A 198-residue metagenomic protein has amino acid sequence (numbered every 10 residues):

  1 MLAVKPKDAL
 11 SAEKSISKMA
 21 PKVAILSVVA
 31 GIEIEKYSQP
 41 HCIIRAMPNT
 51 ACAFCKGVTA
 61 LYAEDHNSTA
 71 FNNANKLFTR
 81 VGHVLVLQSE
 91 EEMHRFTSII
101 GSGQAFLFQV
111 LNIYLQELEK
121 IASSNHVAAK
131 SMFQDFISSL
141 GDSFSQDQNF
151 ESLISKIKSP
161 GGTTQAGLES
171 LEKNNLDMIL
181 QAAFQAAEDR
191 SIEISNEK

Functional and structural regions predicted by a protein language model:
M1-L61: Rossmann-like NAD(P)(H) cofactor-binding subdomain of soluble oxidoreductases
L2, L26, L85, I99 (+1 more regions): Glycine- and other small-residue-rich loops at beta-strand/loop junctions that grip anionic moieties
K5, G101-S102, P160-G161: Glycine-rich beta-strand-to-loop/alpha-helix junction loops that act as flexible
K18-M19, A51-F54, K76-F78, I99 (+2 more regions): Solvent-exposed alpha-helices and their adjacent loops that cap or buttress functional pockets in soluble metabolic
Y37-C42, V58-F96, A105-Q146, R190-I194: Internal alpha-helical scaffold of NAD(P)-dependent oxidoreductase catalytic cores
M47-C52, T97-L107: Glycine/serine-rich anion-binding loops at beta->alpha junctions that coordinate negatively charged ligand groups
S131-K198: NAD(P)-dependent Rossmann-like dehydrogenase/reductase catalytic/cofactor-binding core
